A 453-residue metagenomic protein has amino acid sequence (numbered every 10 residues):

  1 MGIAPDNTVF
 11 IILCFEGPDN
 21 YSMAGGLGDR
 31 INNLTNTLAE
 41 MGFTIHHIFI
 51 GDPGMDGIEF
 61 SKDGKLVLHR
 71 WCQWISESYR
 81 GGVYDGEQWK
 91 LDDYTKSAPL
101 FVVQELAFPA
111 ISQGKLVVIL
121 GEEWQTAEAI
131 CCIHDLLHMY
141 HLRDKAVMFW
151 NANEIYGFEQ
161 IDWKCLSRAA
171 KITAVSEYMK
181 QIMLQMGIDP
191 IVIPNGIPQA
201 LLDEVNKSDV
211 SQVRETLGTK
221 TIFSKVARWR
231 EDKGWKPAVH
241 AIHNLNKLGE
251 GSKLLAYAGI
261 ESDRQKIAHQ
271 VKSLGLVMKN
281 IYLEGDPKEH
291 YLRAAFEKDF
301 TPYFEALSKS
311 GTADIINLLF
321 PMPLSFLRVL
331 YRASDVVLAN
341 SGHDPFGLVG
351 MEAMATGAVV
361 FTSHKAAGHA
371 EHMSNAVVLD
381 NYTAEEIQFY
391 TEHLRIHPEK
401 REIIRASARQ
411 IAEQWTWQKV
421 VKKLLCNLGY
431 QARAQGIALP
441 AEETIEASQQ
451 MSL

Functional and structural regions predicted by a protein language model:
G2-F10, T37-L116, M278, E284-D314: A conserved catalytic-core segment of Leloir-type glycosyltransferases
Y178, G196: Carbohydrate-associated surface elements
V213-K233, V239-N246, L255-A258: Conserved donor-binding/catalytic core segment of Leloir-type glycosyltransferases
V329-S334: Short alpha-helical donor nucleotide-sugar binding micro-motif in glycosyltransferases
G342: Aromatic "clamp/platform" in nucleotide-sugar-dependent glycosyltransferases that forms part of the donor/acceptor
A358-S363: Short hydrophobic beta-strand element within catalytic cores of glycosyltransferases and related nucleotide-activated
H369-H393, K400: Change "using UDP/GDP/dTDP sugars" to "using nucleotide sugars
I396-Y430, Q435-G436: A charged, aromatic-enriched C-terminal amphipathic alpha-helix characteristic of glycosyltransferases across folds
